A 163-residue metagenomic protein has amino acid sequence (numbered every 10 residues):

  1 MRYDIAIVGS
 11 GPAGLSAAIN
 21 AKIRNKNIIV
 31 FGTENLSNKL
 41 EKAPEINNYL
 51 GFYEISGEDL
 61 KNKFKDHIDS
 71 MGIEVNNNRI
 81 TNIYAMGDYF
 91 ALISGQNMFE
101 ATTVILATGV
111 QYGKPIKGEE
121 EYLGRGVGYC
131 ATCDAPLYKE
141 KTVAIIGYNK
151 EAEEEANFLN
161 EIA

Functional and structural regions predicted by a protein language model:
M1-A6, V75-K141: FAD-binding core/adjacent interface of flavoenzyme oxidoreductases
R2-Y3, I7-V30, Y112, L123 (+1 more regions): Rossmann-like dinucleotide/flavin-binding elements
G14-S16, S37-L40: Short N-terminal binding/cap micro-motifs at the start of the first secondary-structure element
E34, A43, N149: Residues in the short beta-alpha loop(s) of Rossmann-like NAD(P)-binding domains
E34-L36, E54, Q111, T132-C133: Short, acidic/turn-prone active-site loops that include or flank metal/cofactor- and phosphate-binding residues
E41-M98: N-terminal Rossmann-like dinucleotide/flavin-binding domain of flavoprotein oxidoreductases that bind FAD/FMN
